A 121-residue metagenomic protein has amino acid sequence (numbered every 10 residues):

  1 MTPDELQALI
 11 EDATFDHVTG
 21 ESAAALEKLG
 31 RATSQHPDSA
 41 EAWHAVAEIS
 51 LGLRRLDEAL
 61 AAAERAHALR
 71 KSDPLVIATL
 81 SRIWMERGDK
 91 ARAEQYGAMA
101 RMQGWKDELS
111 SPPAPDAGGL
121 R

Functional and structural regions predicted by a protein language model:
T2-L6, M85-R121: Terminal, low-structured helical/coil segments at or just beyond the last alpha-helical repeat
D4-Q35: Alpha-helical segment of the N-proximal tetratricopeptide repeat
I10, E41-A45, L75-T79, Q95 (+1 more regions): Alpha-solenoid helical repeat scaffolds
V18-E27, L53-R65, R87-M99: Structural signature of tandem alpha-helical TPR/SEL1-like repeats, specifically the intra-repeat loop/turn
R31-L53: Short, charge-rich amphipathic alpha-helical segments embedded in non-transmembrane helical bundles/solenoids
R31-S34, E64-A68, R101-M102: Conserved structural position within tetratricopeptide repeats
